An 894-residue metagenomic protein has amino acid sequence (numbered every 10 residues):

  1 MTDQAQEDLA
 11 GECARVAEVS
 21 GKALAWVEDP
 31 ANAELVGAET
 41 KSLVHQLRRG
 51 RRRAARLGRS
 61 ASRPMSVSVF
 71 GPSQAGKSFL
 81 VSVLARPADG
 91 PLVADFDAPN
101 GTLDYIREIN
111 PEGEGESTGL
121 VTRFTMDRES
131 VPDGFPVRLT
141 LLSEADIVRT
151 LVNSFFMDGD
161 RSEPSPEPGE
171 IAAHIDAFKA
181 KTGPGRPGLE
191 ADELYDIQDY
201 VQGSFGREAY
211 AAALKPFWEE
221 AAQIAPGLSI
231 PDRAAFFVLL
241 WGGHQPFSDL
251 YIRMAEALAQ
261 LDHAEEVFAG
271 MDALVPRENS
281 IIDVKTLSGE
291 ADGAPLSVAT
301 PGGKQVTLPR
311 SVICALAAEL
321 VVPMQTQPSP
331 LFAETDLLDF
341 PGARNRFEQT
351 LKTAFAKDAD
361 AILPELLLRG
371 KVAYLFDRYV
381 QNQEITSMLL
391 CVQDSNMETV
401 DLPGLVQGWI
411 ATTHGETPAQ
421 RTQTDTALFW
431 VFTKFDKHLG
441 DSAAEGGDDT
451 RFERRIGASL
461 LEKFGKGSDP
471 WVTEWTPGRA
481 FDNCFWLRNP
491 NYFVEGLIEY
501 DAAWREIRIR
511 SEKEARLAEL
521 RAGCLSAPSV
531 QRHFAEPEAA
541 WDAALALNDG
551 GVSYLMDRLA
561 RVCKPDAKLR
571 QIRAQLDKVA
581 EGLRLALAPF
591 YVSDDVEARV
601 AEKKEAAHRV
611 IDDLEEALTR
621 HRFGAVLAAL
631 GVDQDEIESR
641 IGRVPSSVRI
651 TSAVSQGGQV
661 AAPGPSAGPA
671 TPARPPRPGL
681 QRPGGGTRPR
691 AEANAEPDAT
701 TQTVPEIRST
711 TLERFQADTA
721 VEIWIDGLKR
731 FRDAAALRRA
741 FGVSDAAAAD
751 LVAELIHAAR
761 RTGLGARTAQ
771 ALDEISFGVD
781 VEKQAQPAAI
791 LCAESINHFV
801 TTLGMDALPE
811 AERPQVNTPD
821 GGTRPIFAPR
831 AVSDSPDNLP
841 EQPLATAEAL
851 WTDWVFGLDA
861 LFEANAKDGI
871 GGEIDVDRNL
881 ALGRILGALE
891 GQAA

Functional and structural regions predicted by a protein language model:
M1-T122, M126-L390, D394-A427, K437-A894: Non-catalytic alpha-helical scaffolds
